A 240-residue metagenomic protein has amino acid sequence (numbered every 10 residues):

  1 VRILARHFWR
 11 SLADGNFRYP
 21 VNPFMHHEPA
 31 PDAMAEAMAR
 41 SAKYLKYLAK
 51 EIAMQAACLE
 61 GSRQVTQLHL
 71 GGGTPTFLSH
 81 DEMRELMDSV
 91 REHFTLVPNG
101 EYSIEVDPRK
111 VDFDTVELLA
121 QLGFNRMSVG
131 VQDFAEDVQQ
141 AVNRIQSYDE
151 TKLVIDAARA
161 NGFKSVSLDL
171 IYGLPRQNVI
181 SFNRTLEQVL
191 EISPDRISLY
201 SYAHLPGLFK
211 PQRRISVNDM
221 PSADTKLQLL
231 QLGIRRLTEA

Functional and structural regions predicted by a protein language model:
I3-L4, W9-R10, F17-Y19, P23-F24 (+2 more regions): C-terminal scaffold of the Radical SAM
P31: Short, non-ligating residues that shape and space the ligands of small metal-coordination modules and catalytic
